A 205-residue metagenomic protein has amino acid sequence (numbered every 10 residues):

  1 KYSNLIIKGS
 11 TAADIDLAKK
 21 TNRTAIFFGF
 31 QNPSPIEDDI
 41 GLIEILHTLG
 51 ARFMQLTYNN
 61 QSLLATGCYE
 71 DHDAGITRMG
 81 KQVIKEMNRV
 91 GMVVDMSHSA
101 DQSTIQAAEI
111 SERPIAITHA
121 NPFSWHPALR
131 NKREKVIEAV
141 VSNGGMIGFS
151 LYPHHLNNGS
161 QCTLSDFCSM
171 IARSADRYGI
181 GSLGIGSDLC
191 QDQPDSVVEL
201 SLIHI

Functional and structural regions predicted by a protein language model:
K1-S160, C168-A175, S182: Extended, charged catalytic domains and RNA/DNA-binding interfaces, predominantly in divalent-metal-using enzymes
L151, Y178-S201: Short acidic/histidine-rich active-site segments
I203-I205: Conserved small/polar residues in nucleotide/adenosyl-binding loops
